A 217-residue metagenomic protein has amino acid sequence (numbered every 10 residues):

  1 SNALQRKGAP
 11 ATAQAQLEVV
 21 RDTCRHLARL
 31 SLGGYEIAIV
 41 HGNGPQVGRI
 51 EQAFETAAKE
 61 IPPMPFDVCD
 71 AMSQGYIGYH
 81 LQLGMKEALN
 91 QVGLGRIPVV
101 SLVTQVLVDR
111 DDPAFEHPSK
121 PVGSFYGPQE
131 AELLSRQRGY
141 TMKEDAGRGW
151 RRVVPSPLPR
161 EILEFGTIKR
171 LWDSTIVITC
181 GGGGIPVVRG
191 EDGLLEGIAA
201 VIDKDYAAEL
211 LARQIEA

Functional and structural regions predicted by a protein language model:
S1-Q5, I162-F165, K169-Y206: Catalytic-site beta-strand/loop segments enriched in glycine and acidic/polar residues
S1-V40, E51-T56, R170-D173: N-terminal glycine-/serine-/threonine-rich phosphate-binding loop
A3-Q5, G44-G48, L107-R110, I185-V187: Short, active-site-adjacent cap segments at secondary-structure transitions
A13-Q16, A53-P62, E116-S124, D192-A200: A glycine- and small-aliphatic-rich helix-loop capping segment at beta-alpha/alpha-beta transitions that lines
Q16-T23, M64, R170, G193-E216: Gly/Ser/Thr-rich active-site loops/lids in small-molecule metabolic enzymes that frequently grip phosphoryl groups
R29-G33, H80-G93, L210-A217: Alpha-helix C-terminal capping segments
E36-R49, P98-V103, V177-C180: Short beta-strand segments at enzyme active-site cores
A57-V177: Ligand-binding beta-strand-loop-alpha-helix segment within the catalytic cores of soluble metabolic enzymes
